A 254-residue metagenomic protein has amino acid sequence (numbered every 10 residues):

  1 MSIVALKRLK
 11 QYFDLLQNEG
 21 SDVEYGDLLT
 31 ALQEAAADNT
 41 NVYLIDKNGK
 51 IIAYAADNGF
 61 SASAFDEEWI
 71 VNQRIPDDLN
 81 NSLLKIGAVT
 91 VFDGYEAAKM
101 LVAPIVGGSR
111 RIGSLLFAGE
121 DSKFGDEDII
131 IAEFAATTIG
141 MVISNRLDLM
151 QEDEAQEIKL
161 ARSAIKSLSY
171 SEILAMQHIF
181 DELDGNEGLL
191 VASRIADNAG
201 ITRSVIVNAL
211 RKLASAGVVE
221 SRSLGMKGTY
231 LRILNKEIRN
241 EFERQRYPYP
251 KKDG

Functional and structural regions predicted by a protein language model:
S2-G26, T30-A31, A35, G119-L168: Juxtadomain coupling helices with adjacent low-complexity linkers
S2-Q11, Q17-A97: Structured interaction and signal-relay segments at domain junctions
N81-R146: Sensory/regulatory domains in signal-transduction proteins
S169-Y170, V191, L224-Y247: Short, cationic-aromatic polyanion-contact patches
S171-I179: Short alpha-helical "packing" element that flanks the helix-turn-helix/winged-helix DNA-binding module
G188-A199: A short alpha-helical element within helix-turn-helix/winged-helix DNA-binding domains across DNA-binding proteins
I195, A209-A216: Basic amphipathic alpha-helical segments that dock to polyanions
A214-L224: A short, conserved structural fragment
